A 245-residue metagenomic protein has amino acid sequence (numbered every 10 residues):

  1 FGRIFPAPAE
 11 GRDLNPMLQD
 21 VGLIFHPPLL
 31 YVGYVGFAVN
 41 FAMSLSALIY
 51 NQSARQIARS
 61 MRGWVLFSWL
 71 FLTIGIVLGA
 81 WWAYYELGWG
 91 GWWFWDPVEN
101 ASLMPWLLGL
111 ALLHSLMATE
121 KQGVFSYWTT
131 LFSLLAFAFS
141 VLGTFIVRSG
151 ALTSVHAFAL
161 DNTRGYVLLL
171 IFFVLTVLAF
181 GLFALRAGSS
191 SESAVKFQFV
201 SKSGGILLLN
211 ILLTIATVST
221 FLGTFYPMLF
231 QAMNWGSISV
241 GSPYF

Functional and structural regions predicted by a protein language model:
F1-F245: Polytopic transmembrane helical bundles with strong interfacial aromatic enrichment
